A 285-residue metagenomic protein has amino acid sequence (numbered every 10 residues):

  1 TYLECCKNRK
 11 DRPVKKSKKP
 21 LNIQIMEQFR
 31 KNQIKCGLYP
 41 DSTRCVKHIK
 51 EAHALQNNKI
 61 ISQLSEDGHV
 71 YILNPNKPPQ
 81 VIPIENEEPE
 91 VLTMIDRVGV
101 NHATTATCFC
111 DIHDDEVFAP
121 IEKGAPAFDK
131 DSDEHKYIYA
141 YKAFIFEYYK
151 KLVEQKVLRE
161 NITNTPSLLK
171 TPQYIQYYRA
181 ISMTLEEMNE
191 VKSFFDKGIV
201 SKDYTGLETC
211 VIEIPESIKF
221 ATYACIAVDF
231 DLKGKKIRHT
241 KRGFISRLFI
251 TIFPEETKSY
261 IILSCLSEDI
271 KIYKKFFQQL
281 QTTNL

Functional and structural regions predicted by a protein language model:
T1-E4: Conserved tryptophan-centered aromatic signature that marks the ligand-binding surface of SH3 and related Trp-rich
N8, R12-K18, K47-E51, I121-A125 (+4 more regions): A structural signal for the main folded, soluble domain(s) of proteins
D11-D114, A119: An N-terminal structural lobe/cap that precedes and organizes the functional/catalytic core across diverse proteins
I23, I138, K142-Y149, S182 (+2 more regions): Generic detector of well-ordered alpha-helical segments enriched in charged/polar residues, highlighting helical
Q33, K156, E160-T165, S182 (+2 more regions): Short, flexible coil/linker elements and helix-boundary hinge sites characteristic of intrinsically disordered
G68, D129, L280-N284: Short, low-complexity, polar/charged sequence segments that are solvent-exposed and flexible
H69-Q176: Internal, well-ordered alpha/beta segment that forms a basic, Gly-enriched binding/recognition surface
P172, Y177-L285: Charge-dense, low-complexity intrinsically disordered regions
